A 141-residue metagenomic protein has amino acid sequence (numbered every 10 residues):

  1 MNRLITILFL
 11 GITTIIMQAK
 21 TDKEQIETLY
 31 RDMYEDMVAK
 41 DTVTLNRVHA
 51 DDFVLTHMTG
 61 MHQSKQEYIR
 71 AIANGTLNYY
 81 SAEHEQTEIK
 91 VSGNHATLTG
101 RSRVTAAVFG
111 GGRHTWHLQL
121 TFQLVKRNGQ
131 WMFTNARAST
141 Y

Functional and structural regions predicted by a protein language model:
L4, L8-D51: Short, low-complexity N-terminal intrinsically disordered segments enriched in polar/charged residues
M33, T44-L45, F53, Y68 (+2 more regions): Hydrophobic pocket/interface hotspot
M37-V38, D52-Q63, N74-N78: A short gly/proline-enriched turn/hairpin at secondary-structure junctions
H49, T59, E83, E88 (+3 more regions): A mature extracytoplasmic/lumenal domain signature
T59-G60, F109-R113: Short, solvent-exposed loop/turn segments at secondary-structure boundaries
I72-G110: Surface-exposed, charged secondary-structure patches
H117-Y141: Short beta-strand edge/turn micro-motifs at domain boundaries
